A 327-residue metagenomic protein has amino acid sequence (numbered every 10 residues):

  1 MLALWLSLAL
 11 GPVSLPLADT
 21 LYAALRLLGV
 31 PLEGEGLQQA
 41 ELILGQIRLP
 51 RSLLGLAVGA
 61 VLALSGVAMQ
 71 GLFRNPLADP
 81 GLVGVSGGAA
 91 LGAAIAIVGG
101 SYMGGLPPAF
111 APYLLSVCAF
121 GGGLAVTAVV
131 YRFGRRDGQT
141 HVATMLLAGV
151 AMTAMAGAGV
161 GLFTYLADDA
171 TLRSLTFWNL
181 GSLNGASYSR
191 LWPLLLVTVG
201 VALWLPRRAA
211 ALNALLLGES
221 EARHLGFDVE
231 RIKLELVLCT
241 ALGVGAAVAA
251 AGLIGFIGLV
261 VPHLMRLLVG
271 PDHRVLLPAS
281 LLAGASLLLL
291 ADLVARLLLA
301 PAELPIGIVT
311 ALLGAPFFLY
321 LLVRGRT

Functional and structural regions predicted by a protein language model:
M1-T327: Alpha-helical transmembrane segments in inner-membrane proteins
